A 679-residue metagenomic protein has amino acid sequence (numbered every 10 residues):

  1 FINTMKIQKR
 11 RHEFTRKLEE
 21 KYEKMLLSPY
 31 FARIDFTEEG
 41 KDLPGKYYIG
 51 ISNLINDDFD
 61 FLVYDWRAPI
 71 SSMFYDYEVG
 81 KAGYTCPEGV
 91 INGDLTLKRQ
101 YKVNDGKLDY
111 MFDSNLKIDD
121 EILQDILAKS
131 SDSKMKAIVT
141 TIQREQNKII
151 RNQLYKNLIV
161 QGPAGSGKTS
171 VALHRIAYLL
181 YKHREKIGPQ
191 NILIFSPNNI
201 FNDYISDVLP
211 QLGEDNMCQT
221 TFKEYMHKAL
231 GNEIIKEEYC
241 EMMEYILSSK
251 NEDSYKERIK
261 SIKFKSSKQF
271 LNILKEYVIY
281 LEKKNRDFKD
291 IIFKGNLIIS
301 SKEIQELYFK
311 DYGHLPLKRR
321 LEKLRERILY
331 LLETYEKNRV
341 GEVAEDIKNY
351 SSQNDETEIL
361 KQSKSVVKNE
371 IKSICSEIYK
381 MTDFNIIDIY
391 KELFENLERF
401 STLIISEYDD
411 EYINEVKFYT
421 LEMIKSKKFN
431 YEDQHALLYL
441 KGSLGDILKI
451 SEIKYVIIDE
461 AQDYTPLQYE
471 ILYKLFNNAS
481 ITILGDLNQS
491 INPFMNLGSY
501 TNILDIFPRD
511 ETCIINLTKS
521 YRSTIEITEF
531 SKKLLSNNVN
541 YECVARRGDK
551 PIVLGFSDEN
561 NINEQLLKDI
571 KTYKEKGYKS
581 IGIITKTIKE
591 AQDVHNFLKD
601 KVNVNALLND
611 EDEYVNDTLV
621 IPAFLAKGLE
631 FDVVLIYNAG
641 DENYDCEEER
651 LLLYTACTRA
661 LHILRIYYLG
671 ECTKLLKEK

Functional and structural regions predicted by a protein language model:
F1-V139, Q143, N147-R151, K674 (+1 more regions): Extended, charged low-complexity regulatory segments
L27, D120-Y245, A626-K627, V634 (+1 more regions): P-loop NTPase Walker
R33-D35, I159, I194, I483 (+1 more regions): A structural signal for short, well-ordered beta-strand segments and their strand-loop junctions that often border
D120-L127, F418-L421, E511: Short glycine/proline-rich turn/loop motifs
K134, I138, K168-A172, L324 (+2 more regions): Phosphate/oxyanion-binding active-site loops and adjacent basic polyanion-contact surfaces
T141-I149, R175, I273, Y439 (+5 more regions): Well-ordered alpha-helical segments embedded in enzymatic catalytic cores
L180-I457, D463-I471, A479, T512: Alpha-helical nucleic-acid-binding subdomain of P-loop helicases immediately C-terminal to the Walker A/P-loop
N199, S206-D215, T220-Y225, G231-M242 (+2 more regions): Conserved helicase motor core of SF1/SF2 NTP-dependent helicases
